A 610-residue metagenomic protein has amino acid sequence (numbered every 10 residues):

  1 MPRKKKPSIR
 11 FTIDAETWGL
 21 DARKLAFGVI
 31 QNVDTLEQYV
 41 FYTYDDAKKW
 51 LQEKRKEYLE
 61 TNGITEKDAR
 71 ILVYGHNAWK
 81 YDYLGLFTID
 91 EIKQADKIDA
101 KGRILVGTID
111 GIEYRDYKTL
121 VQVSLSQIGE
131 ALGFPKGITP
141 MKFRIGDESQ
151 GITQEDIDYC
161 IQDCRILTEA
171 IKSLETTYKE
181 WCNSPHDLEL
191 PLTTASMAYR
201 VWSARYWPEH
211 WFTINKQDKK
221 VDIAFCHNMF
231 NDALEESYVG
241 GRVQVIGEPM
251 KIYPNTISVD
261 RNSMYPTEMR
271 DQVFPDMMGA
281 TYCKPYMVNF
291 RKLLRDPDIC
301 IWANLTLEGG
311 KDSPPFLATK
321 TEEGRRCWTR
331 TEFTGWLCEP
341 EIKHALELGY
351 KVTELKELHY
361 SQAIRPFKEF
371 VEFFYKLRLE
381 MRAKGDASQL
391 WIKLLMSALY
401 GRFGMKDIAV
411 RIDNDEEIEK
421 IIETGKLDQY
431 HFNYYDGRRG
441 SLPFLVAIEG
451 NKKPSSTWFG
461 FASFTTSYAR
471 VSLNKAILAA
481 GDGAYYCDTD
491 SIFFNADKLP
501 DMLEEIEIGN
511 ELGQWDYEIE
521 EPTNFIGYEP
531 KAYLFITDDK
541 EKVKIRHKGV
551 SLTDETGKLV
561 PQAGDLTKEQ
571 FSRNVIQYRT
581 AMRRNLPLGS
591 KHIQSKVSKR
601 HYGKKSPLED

Functional and structural regions predicted by a protein language model:
P2-T12, L20-F27, Q31-D610: Conserved acidic
